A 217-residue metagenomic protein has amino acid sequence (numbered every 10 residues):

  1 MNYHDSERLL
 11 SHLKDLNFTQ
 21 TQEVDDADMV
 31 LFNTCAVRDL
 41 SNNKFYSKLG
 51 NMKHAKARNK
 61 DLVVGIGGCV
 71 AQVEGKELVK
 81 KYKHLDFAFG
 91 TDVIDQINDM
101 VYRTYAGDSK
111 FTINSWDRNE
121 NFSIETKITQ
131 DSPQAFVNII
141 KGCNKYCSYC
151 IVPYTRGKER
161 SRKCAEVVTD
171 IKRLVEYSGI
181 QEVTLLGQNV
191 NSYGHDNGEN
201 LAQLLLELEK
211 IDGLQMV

Functional and structural regions predicted by a protein language model:
M1-S192: Proteins enriched for Cys/Gly/acidic motifs involved in redox and nucleic-acid/cofactor modification
T91, G198-E199: Short, conserved loop/turn and helix-capping segments at secondary-structure boundaries that abut family-defining
E199-V217: Alpha-helix-loop-beta-strand connector modules within alpha/beta enzyme cores
